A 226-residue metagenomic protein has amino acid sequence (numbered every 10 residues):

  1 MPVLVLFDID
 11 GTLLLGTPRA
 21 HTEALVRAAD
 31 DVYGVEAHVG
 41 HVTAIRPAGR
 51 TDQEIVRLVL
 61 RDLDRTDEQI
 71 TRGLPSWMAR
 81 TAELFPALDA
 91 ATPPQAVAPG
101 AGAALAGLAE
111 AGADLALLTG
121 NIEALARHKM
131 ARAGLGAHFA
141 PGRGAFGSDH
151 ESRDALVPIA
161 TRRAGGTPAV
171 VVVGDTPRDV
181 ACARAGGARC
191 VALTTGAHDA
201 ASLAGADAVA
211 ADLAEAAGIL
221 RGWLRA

Functional and structural regions predicted by a protein language model:
M1-A44, R57: Active-site neighborhood of HAD-like aspartate-dependent phosphohydrolases
M1-F7, R61-T66, A169, R225-A226: Non-catalytic pre-domain segments flanking phosphatase-related domains
L6, P86-L117: Short, acidic loop-to-helix structural element flanking the phosphoryl-transfer center in phosphate-processing enzymes
T22-V26, D52-Q53, R57, M78 (+5 more regions): An amphipathic alpha-helix signature
Q53-E68, A160-R163: Helix-loop "lid/cap" segments that line or gate small-molecule binding pockets
Q95, L118-V171, P177-G186: Substrate-recognition "cap/lid" segment bordering the active-site pocket of phosphatases
A145, A208-L213: Short acidic-hydrophobic, aromatic-tinged amphipathic segments that line or gate anion-handling sites
V172-A210: Acidic, Mg2+-coordinating phosphoryl-transfer loop and its flanking beta/alpha structural elements, shared across
